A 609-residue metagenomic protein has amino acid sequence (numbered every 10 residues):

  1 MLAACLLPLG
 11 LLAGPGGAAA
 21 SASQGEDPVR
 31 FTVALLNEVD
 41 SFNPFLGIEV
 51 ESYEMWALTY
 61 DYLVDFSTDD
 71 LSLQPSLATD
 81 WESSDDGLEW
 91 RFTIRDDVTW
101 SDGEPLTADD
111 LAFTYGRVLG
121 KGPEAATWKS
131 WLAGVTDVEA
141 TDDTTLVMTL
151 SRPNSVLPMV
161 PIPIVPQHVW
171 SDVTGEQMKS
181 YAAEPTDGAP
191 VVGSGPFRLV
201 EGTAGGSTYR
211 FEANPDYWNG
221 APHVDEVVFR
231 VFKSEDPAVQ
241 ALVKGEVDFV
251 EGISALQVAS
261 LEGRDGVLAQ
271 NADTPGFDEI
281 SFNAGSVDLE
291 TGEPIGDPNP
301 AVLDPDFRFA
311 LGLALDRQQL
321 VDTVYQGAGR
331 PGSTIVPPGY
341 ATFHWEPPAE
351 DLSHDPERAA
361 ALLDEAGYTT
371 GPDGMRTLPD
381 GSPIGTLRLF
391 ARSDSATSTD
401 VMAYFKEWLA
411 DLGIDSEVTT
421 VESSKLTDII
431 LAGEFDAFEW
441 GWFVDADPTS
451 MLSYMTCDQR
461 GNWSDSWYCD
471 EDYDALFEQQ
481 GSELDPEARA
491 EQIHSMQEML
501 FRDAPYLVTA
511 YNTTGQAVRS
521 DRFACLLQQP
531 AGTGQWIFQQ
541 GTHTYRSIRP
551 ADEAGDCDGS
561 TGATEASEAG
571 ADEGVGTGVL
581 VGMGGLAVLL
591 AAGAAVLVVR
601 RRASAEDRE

Functional and structural regions predicted by a protein language model:
T32, T107-T114, T145-T149, G195-P196 (+5 more regions): Alpha-helical secondary-structure segments
A34-D85, G116, V192-S194: N-terminal lobe/hinge region of extracytoplasmic solute-binding protein
N37-Y53, L77-T79, E104, L157-V165 (+2 more regions): A structural "hinge/loop" feature
T79-E124, T141, V147-T149, A238-A241 (+1 more regions): Aromatic- and charge-enriched surface segment that lines or borders ligand/interaction sites
T93, W128-E176: Surface-exposed binding/hinge segments that line and control ligand-binding clefts or catalytic entry sites
P163-P222, E226, D355-A361, E365 (+1 more regions): Gly/Pro-rich hinge or "lid" segments in bacterial periplasmic/extracellular proteins
P185, N214-S260, D415-E417, E422-S423: Ligand-site clamp/hinge motif
G206, P215, P275-D278, G312-P347 (+5 more regions): Detector for C-terminal structural segments
